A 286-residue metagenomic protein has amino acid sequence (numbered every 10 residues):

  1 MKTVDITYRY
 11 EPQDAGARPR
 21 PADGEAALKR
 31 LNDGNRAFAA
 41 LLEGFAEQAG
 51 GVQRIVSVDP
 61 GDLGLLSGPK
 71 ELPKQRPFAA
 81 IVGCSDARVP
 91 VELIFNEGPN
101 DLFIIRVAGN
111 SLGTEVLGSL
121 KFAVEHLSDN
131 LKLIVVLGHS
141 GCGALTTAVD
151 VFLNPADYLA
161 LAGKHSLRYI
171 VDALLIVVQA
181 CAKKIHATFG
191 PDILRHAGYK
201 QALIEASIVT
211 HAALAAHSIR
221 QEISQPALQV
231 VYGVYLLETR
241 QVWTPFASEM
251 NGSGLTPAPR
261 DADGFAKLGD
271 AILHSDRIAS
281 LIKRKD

Functional and structural regions predicted by a protein language model:
M1-K74, P99-N100, G109-G118, V124-L131 (+1 more regions): Divalent-metal-activated hydrolytic enzyme cores
R76-A79: Glycine/small-residue-rich phosphate/adenosyl-binding loop
G83-R88, A108-S111, H139-C142: Short glycine-enriched loops at secondary-structure junctions
A87-R106: Catalytic core of membrane glycerolipid acyltransferases/transacylases, capturing the structured, soluble-facing
K132-V136: Well-ordered alpha/beta subsegment
